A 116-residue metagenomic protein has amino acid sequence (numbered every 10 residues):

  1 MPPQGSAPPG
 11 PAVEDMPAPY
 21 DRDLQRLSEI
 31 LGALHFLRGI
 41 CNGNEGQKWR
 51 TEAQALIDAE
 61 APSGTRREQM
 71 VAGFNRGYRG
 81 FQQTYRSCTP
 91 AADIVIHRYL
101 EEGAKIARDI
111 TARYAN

Functional and structural regions predicted by a protein language model:
P2-P3, A33-H35, P90: Proteins with a high burden of low-complexity, intrinsically disordered sequence enriched in S/T/G/P/A and R, requiring
P2-Y20, A112-A115: Short amphipathic alpha-helical segments and their helix-coil junctions
A12-G64, M70-N75: Short N-proximal segments of mature Sec-exported proteins
G46-N116: Compact alpha-helical subdomains of small soluble proteins
